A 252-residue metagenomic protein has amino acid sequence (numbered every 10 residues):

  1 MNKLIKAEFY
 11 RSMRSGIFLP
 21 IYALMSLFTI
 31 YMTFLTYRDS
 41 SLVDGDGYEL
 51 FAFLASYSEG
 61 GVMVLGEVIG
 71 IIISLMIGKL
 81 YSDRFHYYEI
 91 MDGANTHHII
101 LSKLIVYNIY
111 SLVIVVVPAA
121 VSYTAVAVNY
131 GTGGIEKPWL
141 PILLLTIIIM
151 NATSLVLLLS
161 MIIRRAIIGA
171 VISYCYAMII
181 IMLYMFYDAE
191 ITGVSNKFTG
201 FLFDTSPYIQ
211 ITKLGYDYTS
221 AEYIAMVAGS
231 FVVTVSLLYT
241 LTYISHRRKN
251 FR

Functional and structural regions predicted by a protein language model:
M1-M25, F251: Aromatic- and glycine-rich beta-strand/loop motifs that create alpha-glucan
R11, G78, E89-M91, V156 (+1 more regions): Helix-capping/transition residues at the boundaries of transmembrane alpha-helices and the short helical linkers
S15-G16, A94-N95, R164-A166: Short loop-to-helix capping motifs
F18-I21, E89, I99, I168-A170: Alpha-helical transmembrane segments and their helix-entry boundary regions
L24-M76, L101-Y184, A189, Q210-F231: Secretory targeting signals
L75-I109: Helix-loop-helix units of permease transmembrane domains in multi-pass membrane transporters, especially ABC
I191-G215: Short hydrophobic, aromatic-rich alpha-helical segments embedded in or entering the lipid bilayer of multi-pass
V232-R252: Junction motif at the cytosolic side of a transmembrane helix
